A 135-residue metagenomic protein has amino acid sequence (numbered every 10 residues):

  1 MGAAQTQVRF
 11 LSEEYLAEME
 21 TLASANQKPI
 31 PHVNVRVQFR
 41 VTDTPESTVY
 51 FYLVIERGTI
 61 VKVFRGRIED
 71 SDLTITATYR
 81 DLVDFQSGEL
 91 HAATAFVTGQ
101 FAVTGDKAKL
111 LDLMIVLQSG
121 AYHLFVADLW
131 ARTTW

Functional and structural regions predicted by a protein language model:
M1-W135: Feature captures hydrophobic
